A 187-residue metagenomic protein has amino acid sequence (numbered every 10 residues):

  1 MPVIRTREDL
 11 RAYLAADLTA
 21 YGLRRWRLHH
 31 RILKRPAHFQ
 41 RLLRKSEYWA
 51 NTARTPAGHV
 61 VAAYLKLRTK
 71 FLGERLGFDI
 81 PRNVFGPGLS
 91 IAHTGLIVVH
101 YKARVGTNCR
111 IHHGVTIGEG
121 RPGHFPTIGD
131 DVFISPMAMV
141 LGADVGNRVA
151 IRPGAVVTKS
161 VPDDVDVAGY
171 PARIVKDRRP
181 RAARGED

Functional and structural regions predicted by a protein language model:
M1-L76, A182-D187: Terminal amphipathic alpha-helical/low-complexity segments used for targeting or macromolecular assembly
P56-R104, N108: Short linear elements at protein peripheries
P87-G88, A92-Y101, G106-T107, I111-H113 (+10 more regions): Left-handed beta-helix
